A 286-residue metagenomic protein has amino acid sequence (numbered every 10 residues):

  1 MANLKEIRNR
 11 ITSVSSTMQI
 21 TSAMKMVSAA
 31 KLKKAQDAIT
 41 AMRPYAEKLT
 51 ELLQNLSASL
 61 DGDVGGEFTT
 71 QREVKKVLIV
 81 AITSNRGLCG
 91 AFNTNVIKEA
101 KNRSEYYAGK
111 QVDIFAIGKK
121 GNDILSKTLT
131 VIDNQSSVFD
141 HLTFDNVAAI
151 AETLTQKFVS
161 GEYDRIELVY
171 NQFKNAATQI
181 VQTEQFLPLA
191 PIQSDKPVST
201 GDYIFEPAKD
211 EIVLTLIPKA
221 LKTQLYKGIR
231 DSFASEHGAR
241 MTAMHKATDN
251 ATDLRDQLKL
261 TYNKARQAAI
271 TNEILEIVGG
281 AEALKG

Functional and structural regions predicted by a protein language model:
M1-G286: C-terminal beta-strand-loop-alpha-helix "lid" module of Rossmann-like NAD(P)-dependent dehydrogenases
